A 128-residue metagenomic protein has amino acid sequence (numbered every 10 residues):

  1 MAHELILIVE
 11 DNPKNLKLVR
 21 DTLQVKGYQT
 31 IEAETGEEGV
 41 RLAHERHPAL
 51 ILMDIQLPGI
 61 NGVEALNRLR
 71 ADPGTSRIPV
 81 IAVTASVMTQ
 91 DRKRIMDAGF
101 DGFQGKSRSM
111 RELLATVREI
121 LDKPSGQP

Functional and structural regions predicted by a protein language model:
E10: Conserved acidic carboxylate
K14, T35-E38, N61-N67: Acidic catalytic/metal-coordinating carboxylates
K17-V25: Charged docking surfaces used in two-component/phosphorelay signaling
G27-E34, L42: Short hydrophobic/Thr-rich beta-strand motif most characteristic of the beta2 strand and flanking loop of CheY-like
D54, T84: Active-site residues of response regulator receiver
P58-N61, N67, S76, M88: The feature encodes the CheY-like receiver
R108-V117: C-terminal output helix
